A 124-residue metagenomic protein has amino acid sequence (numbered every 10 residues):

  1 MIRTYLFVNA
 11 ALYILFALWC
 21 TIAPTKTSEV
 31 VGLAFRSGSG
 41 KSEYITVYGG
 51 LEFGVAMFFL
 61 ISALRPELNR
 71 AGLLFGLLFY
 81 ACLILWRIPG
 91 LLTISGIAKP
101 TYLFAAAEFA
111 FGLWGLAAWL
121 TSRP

Functional and structural regions predicted by a protein language model:
M1-Y13: Cytosolic juxtamembrane helix and N-cap/initiation of the first transmembrane helix
L12-S42: Hydrophobic transmembrane helix segments
K41-I61, L78-C82: Core segments of alpha-helical transmembrane spans in multipass integral membrane proteins
T46-Y48, I97-F111: Individual transmembrane alpha-helices with interfacial aromatic-anchor signatures
M57-A71: Juxtamembrane helix-break-helix junctions at the cytosolic face of small multi-pass alpha-helical membrane proteins
L74-R87, F109-F111: Hydrophobic alpha-helical membrane segments
L85-Y102, L120-T121: Membrane-helix boundary connector in multi-pass membrane proteins
A110-P124: Membrane-water interface at the C-terminal end of transmembrane alpha helices
